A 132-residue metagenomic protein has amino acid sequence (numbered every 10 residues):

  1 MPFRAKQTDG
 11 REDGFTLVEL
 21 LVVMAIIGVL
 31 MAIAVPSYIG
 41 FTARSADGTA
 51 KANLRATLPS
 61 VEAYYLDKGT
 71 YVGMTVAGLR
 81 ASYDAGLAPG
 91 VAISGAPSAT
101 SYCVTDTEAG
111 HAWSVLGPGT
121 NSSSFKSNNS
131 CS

Functional and structural regions predicted by a protein language model:
M1-F15: N-terminal leader/signal peptides at the extreme start of proteins
R11-Y38: N-terminal single-pass transmembrane signal-anchor helix
M24, K51, L58: Conserved catalytic core of two-component sensor histidine kinases
A32, G40-A43, P59, A63-L66: Regular, well-ordered alpha-helical segments
S37-L54: Aliphatic-rich helix starts adjacent to a transmembrane/signal segment
P59-S132: Periplasmic/extracellular, small/polar-rich flexible segments of pilin-like filament-forming proteins
